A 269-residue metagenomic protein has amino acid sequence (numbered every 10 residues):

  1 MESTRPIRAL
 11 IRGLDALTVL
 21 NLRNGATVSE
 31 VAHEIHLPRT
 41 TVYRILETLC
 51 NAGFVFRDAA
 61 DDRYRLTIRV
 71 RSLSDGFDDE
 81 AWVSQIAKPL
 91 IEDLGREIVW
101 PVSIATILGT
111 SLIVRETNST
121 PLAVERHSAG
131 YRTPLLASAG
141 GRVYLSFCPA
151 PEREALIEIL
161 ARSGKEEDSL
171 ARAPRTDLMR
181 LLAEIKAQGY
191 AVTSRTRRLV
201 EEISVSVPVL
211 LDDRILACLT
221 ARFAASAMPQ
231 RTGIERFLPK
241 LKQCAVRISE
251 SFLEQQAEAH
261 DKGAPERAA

Functional and structural regions predicted by a protein language model:
M1-A81, V246, E250-E254: N-terminal helix-turn-helix
E2-T27, E92-L122, Q243-E266: An N-terminal domain-start capping segment
G53, V207, L219: Conserved GNAT-family N-acetyltransferase fold
D61, R65-A161: Amphipathic alpha-helical effector-binding/dimerization core of metabolite-sensing transcriptional regulators
A87-L94, I157-S206, S251: Short, basic/aromatic recognition patches
L181, Q188, L199-E201, L216-A269: Juxtadomain coupling helices with adjacent low-complexity linkers
V209-D212: Sensor-regulatory modules in signal-transduction proteins
